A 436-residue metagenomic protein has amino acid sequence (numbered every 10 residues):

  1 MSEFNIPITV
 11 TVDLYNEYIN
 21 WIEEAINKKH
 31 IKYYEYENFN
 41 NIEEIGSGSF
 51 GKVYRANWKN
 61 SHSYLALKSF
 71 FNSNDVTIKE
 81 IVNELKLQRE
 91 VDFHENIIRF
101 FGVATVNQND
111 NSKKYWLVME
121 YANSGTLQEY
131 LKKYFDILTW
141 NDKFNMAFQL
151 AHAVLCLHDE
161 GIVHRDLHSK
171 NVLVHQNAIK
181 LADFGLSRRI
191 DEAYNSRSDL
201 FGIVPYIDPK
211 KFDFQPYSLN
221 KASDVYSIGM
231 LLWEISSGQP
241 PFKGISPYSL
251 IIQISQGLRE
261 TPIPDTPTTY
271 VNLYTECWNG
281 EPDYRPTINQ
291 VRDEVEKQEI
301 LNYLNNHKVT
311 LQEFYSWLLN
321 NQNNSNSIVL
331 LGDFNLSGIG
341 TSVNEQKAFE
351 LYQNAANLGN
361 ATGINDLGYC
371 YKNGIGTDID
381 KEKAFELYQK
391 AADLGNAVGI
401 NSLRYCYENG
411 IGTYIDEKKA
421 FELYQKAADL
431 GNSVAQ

Functional and structural regions predicted by a protein language model:
K52-N72: Glycine-rich ATP phosphate-binding loop
R99-Y115: Short beta-strand micro-motifs within the conserved protein kinase catalytic domain, predominantly in the N-lobe
S112-T126: Conserved short submotifs of the Hanks-type protein kinase catalytic core that shape the nucleotide-binding pocket
K133-F148: Activation segment of protein kinase catalytic domains, centered on the conserved DFG
H158-V174: Catalytic-loop of the protein kinase fold
D224: Conserved catalytic-loop aspartate of Hanks-type protein kinases
G332-S337, L351, I364-N373, I400-N409 (+1 more regions): Hydrophobic face of amphipathic alpha-helices that form TPR/SEL1-like repeat modules and related alpha-solenoid
